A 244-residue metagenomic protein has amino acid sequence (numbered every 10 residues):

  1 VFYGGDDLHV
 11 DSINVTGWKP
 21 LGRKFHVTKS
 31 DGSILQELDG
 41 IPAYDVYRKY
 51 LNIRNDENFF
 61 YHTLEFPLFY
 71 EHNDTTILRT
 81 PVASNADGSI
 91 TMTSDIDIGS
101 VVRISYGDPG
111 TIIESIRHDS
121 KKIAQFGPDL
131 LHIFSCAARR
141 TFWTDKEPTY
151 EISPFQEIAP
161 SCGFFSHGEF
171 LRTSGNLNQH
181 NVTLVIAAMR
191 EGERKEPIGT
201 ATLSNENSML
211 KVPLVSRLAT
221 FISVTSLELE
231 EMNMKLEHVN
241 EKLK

Functional and structural regions predicted by a protein language model:
V1-A159, S166-E241: Small-residue-enriched flexible segments
